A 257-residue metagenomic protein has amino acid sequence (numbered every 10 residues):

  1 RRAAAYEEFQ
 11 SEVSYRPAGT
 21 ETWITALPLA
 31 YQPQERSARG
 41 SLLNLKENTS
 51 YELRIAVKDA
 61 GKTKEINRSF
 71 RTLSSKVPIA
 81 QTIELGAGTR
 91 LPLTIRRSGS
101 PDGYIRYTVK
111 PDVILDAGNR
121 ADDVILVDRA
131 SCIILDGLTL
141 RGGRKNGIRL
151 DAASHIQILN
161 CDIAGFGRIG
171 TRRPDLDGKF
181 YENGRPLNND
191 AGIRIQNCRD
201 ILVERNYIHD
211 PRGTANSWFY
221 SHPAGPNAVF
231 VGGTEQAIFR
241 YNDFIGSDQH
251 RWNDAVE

Functional and structural regions predicted by a protein language model:
R1-A3: Short edge beta-strand/loop segments characteristic of extracellular beta-sandwich folds
Q10-N48, A60: Recognizes extended acidic, P/S/T-rich segments that occur within or adjacent to Ig-like beta-sandwich modules
P17-E21, D59-G61, P111, G167 (+1 more regions): Solvent-exposed strand-loop boundary residues in beta-sheet-rich modules
L42-L43, V127, I195: Hydrophobic core positions of the immunoglobulin-like beta-sandwich fold
A60-P78: Extracellular fibronectin type III
T72-I105, K110-D123, L138-N146, A152 (+1 more regions): N-terminal extracellular ligand-recognition/capping segment immediately after the signal peptide
Q81-T82, Y104, T108-V113, S131-G142 (+7 more regions): Right-handed parallel beta-helix
